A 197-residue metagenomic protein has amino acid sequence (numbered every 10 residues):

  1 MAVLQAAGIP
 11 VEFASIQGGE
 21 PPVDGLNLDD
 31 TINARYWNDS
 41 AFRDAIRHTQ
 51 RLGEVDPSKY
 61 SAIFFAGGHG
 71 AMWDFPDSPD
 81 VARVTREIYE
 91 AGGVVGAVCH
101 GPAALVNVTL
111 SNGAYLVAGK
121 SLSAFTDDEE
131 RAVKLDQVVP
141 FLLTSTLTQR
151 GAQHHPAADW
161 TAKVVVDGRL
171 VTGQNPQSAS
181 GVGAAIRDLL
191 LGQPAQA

Functional and structural regions predicted by a protein language model:
M1-A91, A103-A197: Extended, subdomain-level signal for the structured scaffold at the beginning of enzyme domains
G92-G96: Conserved, well-structured core segments that form or line functional sites
C99: Catalytic, metal-anchored helix/loop core of enzyme active sites in primary metabolism
